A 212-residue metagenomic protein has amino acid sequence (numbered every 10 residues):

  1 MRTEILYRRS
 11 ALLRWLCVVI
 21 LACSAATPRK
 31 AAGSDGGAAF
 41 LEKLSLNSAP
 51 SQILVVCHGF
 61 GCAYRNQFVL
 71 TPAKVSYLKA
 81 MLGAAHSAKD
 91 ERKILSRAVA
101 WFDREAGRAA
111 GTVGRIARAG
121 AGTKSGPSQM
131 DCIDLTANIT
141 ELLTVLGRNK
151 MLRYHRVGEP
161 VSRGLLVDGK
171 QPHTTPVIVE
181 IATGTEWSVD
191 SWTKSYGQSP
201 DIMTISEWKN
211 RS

Functional and structural regions predicted by a protein language model:
T3-L16: Bacterial N-terminal signal peptides that target proteins for export
R14-S24: Bacterial N-terminal signal peptides
A31-G33: Boundary at the C-terminal end of the N-terminal hydrophobic targeting segment
H58-H86, R115-S125: Acidic/histidine-rich, surface-exposed loop or edge segments in extracytoplasmic proteins
I94-H155: Mid-length scaffold segments of soluble, non-membrane domains
T144-W208: Hydrophobic/aromatic-rich core segments of domains that either
